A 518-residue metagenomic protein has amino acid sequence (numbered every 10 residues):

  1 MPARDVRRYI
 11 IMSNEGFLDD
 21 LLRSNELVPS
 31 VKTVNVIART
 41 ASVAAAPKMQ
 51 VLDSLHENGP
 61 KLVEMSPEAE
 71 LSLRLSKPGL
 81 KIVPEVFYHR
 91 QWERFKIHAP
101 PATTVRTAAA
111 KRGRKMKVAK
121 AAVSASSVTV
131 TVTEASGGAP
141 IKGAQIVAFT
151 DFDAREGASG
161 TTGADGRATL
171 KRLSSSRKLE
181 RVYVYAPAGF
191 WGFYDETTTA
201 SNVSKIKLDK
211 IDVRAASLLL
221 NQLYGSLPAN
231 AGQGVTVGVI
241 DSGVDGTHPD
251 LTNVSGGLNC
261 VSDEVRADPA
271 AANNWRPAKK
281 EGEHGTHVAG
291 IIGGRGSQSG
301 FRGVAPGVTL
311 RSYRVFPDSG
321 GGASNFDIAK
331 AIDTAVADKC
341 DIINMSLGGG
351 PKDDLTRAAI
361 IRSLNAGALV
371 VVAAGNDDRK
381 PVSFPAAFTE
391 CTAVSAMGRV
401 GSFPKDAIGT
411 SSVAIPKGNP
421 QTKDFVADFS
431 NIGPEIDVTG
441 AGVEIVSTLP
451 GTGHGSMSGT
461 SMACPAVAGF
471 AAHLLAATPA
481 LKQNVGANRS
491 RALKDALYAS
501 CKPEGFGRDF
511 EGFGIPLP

Functional and structural regions predicted by a protein language model:
P2-F17: Short glycine-/aliphatic-rich beta-strand segments at the starts of folded cytosolic domains
I37-T129, D151-A215: Autoinhibitory propeptides
G79, G138-G160, D165, S174-S176 (+6 more regions): Active-site core segment of subtilase-fold serine proteases
V123-K142, G300: Structural motif
A289-I292, R311-F316, G440-F510: Hydrolase catalytic cores
I332-D354, A373: Short acidic, glycine-rich surface-loop motifs adjacent to enzyme active sites
K352-V370: Catalytic-core regions built around general acid/base machinery
A386-A476: Extracellular S/T/G-rich loop segment that most often corresponds to the catalytic His/Ser-adjacent loop
